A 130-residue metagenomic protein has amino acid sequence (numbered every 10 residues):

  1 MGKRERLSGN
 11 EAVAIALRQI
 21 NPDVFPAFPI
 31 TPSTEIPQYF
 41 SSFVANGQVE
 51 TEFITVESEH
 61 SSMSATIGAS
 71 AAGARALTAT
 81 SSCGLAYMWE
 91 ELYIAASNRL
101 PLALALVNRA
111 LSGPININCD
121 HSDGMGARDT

Functional and structural regions predicted by a protein language model:
M1-A127: Thiamine diphosphate
T130: Class I SAM-dependent methyltransferase SAM-binding "motif I" and its flanking Rossmann-like core
